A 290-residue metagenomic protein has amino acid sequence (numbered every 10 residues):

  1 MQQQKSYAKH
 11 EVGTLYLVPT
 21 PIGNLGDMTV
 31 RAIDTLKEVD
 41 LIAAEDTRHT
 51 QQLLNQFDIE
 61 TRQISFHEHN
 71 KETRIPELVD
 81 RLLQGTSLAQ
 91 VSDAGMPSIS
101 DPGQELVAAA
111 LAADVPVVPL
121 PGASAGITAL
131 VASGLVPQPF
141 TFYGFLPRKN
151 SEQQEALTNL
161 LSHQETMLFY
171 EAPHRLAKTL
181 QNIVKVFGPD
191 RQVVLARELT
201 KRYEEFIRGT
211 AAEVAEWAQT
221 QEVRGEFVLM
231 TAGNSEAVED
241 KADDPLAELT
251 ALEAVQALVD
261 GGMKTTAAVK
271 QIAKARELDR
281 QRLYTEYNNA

Functional and structural regions predicted by a protein language model:
M1-F66: Glycine-rich, flexible N-terminal cofactor/catalytic loop recognition
T14-L15, G85-A89, E165-T166: Loop/turn-to-beta-strand initiation segments
I22-G23, D93-P97, P173-R175, N234-E236: Short glycine-rich anion-binding loops that position phosphate/pyrophosphate groups of nucleotides and phosphorylated
L36-I42, D114-V118, T166-M167: Short active-site oxyanion
F66-E72, L146-K149: Conserved helicase motor
L78-S124: Glycine/small-residue-rich loop that forms an oxyanion/phosphate-binding "nest" at active or ligand-binding sites
L106-L160: Class I SAM-dependent methyltransferase SAM-binding "motif I" and its flanking Rossmann-like core
T166, P173-N289: A contiguous loop/helix-start segment that scaffolds small-molecule binding in enzyme catalytic cores
